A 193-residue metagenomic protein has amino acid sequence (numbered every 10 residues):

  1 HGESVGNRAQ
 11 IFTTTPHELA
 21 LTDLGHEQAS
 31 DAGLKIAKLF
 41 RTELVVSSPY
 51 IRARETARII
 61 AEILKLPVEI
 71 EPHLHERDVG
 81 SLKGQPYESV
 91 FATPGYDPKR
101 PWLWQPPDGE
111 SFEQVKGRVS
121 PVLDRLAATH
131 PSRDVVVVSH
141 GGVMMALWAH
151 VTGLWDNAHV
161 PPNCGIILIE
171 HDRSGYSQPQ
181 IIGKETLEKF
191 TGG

Functional and structural regions predicted by a protein language model:
E3-L66: Active-site-proximal alpha-helix that buttresses catalytic centers in soluble enzyme cores
S4, V143-M144: Short active-site segment of divalent metal-dependent hydrolases/proteases that encodes the spacing between
G6, L19-A20, E62-S120, Q180-G183 (+1 more regions): Phosphate-handling substructures
K38-R41, L126-D134: Glycine-rich phosphate-binding loop signature in dinucleotide/nucleotide-binding domains
S47-S48, G117, V138-S139: Short beta-strand scaffold positions
I59, A146-H150: Active-site signature of alpha/beta-hydrolase-fold catalytic machinery across serine- and Asp/Cys-nucleophile hydrolases
E69-I70, R77-E88, A128, R133 (+1 more regions): Acidic, low-complexity terminal tails and accessory targeting/binding regions of phosphate-metabolizing enzymes
R133-G141: Generic beta-sheet signal
